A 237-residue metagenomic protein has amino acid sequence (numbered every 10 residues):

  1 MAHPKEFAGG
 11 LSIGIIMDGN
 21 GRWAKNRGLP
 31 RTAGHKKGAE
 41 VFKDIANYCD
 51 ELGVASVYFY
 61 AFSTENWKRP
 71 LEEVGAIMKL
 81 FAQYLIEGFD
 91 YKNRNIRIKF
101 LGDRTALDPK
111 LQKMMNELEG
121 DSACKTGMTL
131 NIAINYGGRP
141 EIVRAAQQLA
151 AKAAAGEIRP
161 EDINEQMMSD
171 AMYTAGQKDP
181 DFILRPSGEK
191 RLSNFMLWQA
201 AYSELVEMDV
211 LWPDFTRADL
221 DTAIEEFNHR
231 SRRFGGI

Functional and structural regions predicted by a protein language model:
M1-I237: Flexible, compositionally biased loop and terminal segments
